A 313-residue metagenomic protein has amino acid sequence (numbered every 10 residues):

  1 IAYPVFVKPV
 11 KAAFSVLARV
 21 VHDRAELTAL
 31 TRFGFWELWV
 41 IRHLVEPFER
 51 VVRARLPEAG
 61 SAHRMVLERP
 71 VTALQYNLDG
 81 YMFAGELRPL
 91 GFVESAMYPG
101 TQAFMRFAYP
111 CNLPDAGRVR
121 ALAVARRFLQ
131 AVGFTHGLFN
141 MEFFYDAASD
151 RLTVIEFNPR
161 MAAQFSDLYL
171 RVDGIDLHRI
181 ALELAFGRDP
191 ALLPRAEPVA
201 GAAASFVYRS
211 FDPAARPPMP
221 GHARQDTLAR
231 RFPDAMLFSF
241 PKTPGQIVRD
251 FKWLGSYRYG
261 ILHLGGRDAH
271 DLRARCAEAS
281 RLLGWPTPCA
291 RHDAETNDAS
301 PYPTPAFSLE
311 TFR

Functional and structural regions predicted by a protein language model:
I1-V7, P89: Acidic/histidine-enriched active-site and ligand-binding environments that engage anionic O-linkages
V5-R50, Q75-N77, M97-L113, F165-L168: Glycine-rich phosphate-binding loop of ATP-grasp-fold ATP-dependent ligases
K11-A12, A59, P70-L74, G133-G137 (+2 more regions): A short catalytic or substrate-binding loop motif that flags glycine-/basic-rich loops and adjacent residues that bind
S15-L17, H63, Y109, A202-A204 (+1 more regions): Short amphipathic alpha-helical segments
R19, E68-R69, L113, R258-G266: Short, well-ordered beta-strand elements within core beta-sheets of diverse protein domains
F35-M97, R120-R126, F144-T153: Phosphate-binding site of ATP-dependent enzymes
V119-E142, P159-P218: Active-site "cap" helix and flanking loop/linker of ATP-utilizing ligase/carboxylase catalytic domains
L182-R313: Peripheral (often C-terminal) accessory segments that flank ATP-dependent C-N-forming ligase machineries
